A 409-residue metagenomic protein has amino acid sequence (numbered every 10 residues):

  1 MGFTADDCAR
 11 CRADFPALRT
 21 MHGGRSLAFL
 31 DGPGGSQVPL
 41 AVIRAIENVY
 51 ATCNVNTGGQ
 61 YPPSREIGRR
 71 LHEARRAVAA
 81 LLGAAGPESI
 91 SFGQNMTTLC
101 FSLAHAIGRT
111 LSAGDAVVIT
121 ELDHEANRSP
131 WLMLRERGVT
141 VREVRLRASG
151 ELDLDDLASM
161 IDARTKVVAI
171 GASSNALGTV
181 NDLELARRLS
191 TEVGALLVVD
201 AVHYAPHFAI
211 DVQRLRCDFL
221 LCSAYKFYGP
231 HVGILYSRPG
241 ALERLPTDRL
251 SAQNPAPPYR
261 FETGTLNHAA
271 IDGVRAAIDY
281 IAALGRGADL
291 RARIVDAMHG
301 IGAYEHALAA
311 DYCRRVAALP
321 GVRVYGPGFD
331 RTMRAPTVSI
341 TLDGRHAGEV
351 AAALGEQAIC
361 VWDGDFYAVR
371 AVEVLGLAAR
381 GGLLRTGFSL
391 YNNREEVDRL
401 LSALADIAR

Functional and structural regions predicted by a protein language model:
M1-R409: Pyridoxal 5′-phosphate
